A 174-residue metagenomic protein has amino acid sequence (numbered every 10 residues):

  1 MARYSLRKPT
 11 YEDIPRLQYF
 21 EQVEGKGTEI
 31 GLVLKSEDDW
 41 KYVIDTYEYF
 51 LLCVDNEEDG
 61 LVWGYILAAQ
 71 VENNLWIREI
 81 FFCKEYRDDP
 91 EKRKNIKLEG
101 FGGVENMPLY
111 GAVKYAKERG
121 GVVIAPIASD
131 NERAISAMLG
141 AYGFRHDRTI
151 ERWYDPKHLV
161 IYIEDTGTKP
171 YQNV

Functional and structural regions predicted by a protein language model:
A2-Y4, E57-Y65, L75: Glycine-rich phosphate/pyrophosphate-binding loop shared by adenosine-nucleotide-utilizing enzymes
R3-Y19: A short beta-loop-alpha structural element at the N-terminal edge of CoA-dependent acyl/N-acetyltransferase catalytic
T28-V54, L67: Active-site rim helix/loop that mediates acceptor-substrate recognition in acyltransferases
N73-L98: Conserved acetyl-CoA binding element of GNAT-fold acetyltransferases
P90-K114, A141: Conserved acetyl-CoA-binding loop-helix of GNAT-fold acetyltransferases
I124-S136, W153-Y154: Conserved beta-strand-loop-alpha-helix junction that forms the acyl-donor binding cleft
M138-T149: Conserved acetyl-CoA-binding loop of GNAT-fold acetyltransferases
R148-V174: C-terminal "cap" of GNAT-fold acetyltransferases
